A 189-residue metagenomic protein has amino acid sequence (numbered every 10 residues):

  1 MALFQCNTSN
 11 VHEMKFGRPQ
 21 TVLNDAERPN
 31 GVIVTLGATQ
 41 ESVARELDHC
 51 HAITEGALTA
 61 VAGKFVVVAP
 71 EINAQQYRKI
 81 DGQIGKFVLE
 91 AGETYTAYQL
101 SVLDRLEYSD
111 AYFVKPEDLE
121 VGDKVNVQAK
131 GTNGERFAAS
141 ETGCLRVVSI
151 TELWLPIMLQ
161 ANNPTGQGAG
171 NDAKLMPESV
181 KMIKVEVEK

Functional and structural regions predicted by a protein language model:
M1-K189: Surface-exposed, low-hydrophobicity beta-strand/loop segments enriched in small/polar/acidic residues
